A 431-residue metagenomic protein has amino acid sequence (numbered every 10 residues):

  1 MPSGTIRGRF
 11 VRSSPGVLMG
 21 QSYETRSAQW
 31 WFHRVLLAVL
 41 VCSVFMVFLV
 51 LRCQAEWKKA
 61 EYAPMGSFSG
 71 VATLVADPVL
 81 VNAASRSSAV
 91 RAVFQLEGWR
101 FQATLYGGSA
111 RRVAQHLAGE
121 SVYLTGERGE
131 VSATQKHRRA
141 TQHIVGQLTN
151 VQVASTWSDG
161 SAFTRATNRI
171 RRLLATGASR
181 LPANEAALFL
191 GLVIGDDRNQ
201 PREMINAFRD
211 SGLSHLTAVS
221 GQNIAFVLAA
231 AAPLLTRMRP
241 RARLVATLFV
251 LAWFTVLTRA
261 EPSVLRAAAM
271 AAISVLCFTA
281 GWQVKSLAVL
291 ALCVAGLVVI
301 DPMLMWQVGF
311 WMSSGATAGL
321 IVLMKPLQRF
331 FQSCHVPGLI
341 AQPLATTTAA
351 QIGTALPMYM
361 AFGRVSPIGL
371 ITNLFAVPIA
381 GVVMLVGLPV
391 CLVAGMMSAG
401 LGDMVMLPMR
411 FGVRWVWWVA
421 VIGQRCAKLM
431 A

Functional and structural regions predicted by a protein language model:
M1-Y62, L124, I144-Q152, A162 (+1 more regions): N-terminal leader/targeting segments
M65-S85: Structural detector for short beta-strands of small beta-barrel domains
A72, G126, L192, S220 (+5 more regions): Divalent metal-coordination and catalytic microenvironments
A83-T104: OB-fold (S1/OB) nucleic-acid-binding surfaces
S109-T125: Short nucleic-acid-contacting surface segments enriched for D/E, G, S/T with interspersed K/R
E127-A133: Short, charged beta-turn/beta-strand-edge "cap" motif at the junction between a beta-strand and an adjacent loop
H143-A267, V275, C426-L429: Aromatic-rich juxtamembrane segments at the membrane interface
P262-A431: Internal transmembrane alpha-helical bundles of multi-pass membrane proteins
